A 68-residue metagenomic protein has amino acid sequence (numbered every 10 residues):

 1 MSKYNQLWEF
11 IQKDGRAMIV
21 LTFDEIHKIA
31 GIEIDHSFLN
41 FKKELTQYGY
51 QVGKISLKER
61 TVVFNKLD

Functional and structural regions predicted by a protein language model:
M1-A17, I32-D68: Ser/Thr/Pro-rich, acidic low-complexity intrinsically disordered regulatory segments
I19-E25: Short acidic, hydrophobic short linear motifs in intrinsically disordered regions
